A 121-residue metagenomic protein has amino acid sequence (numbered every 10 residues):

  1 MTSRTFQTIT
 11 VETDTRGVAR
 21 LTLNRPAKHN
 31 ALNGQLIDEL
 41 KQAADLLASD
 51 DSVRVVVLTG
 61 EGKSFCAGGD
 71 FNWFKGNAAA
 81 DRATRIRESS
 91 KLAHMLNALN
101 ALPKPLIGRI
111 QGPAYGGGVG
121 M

Functional and structural regions predicted by a protein language model:
M1-E61, N97: Conserved CoA-thioester-binding segment of acyl-CoA-metabolizing enzymes
N24, G69, Q111: Histidine-centered beta-alpha loop that forms part of the nucleotide-sugar donor binding/catalytic region in diverse
A31, C66, G117: Residues that form or flank phosphate/diphosphate-binding pockets in enzymes that use nucleotide phosphates
G34-Q35, G69, G120: Generic recognition of short, well-ordered alpha-helical segments
G60-A98, A114: Glycine- (often His-adjacent) and acidic-residue-rich active-site loop that binds/positions the CoA thioester
M95-M121: Glycine-rich beta-to-alpha active-site loop
